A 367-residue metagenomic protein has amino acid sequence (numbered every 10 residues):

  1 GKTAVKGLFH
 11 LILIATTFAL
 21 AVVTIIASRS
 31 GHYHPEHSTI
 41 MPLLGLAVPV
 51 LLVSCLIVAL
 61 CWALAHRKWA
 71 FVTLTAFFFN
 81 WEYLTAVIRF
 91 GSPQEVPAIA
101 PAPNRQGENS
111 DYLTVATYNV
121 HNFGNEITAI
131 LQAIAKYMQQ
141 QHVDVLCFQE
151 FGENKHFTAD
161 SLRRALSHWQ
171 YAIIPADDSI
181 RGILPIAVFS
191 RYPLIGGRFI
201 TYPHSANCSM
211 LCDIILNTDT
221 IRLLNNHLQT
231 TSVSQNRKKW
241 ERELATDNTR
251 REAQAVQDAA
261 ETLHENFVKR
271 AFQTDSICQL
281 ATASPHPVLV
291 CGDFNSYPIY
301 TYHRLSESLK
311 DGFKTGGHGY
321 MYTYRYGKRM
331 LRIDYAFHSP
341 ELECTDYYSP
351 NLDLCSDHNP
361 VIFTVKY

Functional and structural regions predicted by a protein language model:
G1, C61-K68: Structural signal for the C-terminal ends of transmembrane alpha-helices and the immediately following loop
G1-L8: Membrane-interfacial, low-structure loops and terminal tails that flank and connect transmembrane helices in multi-pass
F9-W62, F71-T75, F199-I200, A271-L289 (+1 more regions): Metal-dependent phosphoester-hydrolase catalytic domains
M41, L131-A135, S209: Short amphipathic alpha-helical segment that frequently serves as the phosphate-/nucleotide-binding helix
W69, F77-N109, E126-I127, Q139 (+2 more regions): Structured beta-strand-rich core segments of catalytic domains in phosphoester-bond hydrolases
T114-V120, I130, I134-T158, I174-P175 (+5 more regions): Active-site beta-strand/loop signature of hydrolases that rely on acidic residues for catalysis
T117-L131, E153-N154, S232-N266: Acidic/histidine-rich helix-loop elements that form or flank divalent-metal/phosphate-binding sites at the catalytic
